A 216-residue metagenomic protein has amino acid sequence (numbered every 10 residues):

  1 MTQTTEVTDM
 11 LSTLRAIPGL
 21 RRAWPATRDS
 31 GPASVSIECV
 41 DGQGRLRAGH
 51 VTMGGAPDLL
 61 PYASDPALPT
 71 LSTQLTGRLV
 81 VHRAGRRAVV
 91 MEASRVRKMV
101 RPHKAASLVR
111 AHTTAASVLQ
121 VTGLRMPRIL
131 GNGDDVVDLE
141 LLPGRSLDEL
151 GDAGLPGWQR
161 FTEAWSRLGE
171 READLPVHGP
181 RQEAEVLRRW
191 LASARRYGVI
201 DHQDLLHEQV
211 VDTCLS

Functional and structural regions predicted by a protein language model:
M1-L130, D134-D135, L139-E140, L147-D148 (+1 more regions): Phosphate/pyrophosphate-binding loops and the adjoining catalytic core of nucleotide-dependent enzymes
S72-T76, G169-S216: An alpha-helical support segment within catalytic cores of ATP-dependent transferases
L147-A153, A194: Nucleotide-sugar-dependent glycosyltransferase catalytic core
